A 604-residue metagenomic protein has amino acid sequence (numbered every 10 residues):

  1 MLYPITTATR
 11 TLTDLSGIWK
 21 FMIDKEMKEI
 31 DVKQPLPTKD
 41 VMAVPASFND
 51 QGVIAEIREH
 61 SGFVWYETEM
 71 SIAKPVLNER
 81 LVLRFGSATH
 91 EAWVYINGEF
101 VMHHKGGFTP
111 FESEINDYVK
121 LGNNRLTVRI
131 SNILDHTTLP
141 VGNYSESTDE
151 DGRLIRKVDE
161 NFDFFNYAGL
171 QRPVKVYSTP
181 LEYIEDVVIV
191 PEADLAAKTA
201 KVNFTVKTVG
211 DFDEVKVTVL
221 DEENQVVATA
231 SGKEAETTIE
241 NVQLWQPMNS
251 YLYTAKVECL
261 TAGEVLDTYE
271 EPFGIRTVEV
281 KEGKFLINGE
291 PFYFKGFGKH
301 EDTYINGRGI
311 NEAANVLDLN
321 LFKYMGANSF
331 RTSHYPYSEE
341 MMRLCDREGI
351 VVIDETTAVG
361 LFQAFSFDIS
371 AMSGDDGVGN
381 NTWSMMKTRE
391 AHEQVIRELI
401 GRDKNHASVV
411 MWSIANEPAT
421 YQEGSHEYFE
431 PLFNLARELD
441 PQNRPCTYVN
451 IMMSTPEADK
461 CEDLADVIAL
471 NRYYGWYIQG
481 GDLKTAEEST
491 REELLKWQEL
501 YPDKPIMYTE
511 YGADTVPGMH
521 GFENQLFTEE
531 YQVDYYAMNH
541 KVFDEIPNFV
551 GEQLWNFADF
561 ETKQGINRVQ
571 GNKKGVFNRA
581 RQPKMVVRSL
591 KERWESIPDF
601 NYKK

Functional and structural regions predicted by a protein language model:
M1-E339, L344, E348-V352, V395 (+7 more regions): Secreted/periplasmic carbohydrate-active enzymes, especially glycoside hydrolases
T7-I30, A88, L154, F162 (+6 more regions): Substrate-binding clefts and catalytic carboxylate motifs of secreted carbohydrate-active enzymes
P140, R156-D159, Q363-F367, M372-M386 (+3 more regions): Short beta-alpha connecting loops at secondary-structure transitions that line or flank enzyme active sites
G142-D149, M342-I353, A364-N380, Y428 (+2 more regions): Aromatic- and acidic-residue-enriched segments that line the glycan-binding/catalytic groove of carbohydrate-active
K295-H300, R308, E355-I400, K404 (+1 more regions): Aromatic- and acidic-residue-enriched carbohydrate-binding clefts of CAZyme catalytic domains
D346-R347, L399-A407, D459-D463: Acidic (Asp/Glu)-rich catalytic clusters
G349-V351, T357, N443-P445, K504-P505: Proline-centered loop/turn at the N-terminus of a beta-strand
G379-R389, S413-L439: Active-site cleft segment of glycoside hydrolase catalytic domains centered on the general acid/base Glu
